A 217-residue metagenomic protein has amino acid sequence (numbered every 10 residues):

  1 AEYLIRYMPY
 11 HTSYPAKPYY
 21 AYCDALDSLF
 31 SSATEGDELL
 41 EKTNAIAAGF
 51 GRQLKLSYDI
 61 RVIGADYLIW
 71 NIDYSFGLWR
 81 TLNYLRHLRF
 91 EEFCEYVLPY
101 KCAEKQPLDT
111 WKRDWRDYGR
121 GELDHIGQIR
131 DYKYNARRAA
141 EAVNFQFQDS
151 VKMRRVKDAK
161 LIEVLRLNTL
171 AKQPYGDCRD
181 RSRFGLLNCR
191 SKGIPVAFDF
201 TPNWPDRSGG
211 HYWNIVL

Functional and structural regions predicted by a protein language model:
A1-A140, S191-K192: N-terminal accessory/pre-domain segments preceding catalytic cores
R130-Q146, R155-N168, P174, R179-L217: Hydrophobic/aromatic-rich core segments of domains that either
